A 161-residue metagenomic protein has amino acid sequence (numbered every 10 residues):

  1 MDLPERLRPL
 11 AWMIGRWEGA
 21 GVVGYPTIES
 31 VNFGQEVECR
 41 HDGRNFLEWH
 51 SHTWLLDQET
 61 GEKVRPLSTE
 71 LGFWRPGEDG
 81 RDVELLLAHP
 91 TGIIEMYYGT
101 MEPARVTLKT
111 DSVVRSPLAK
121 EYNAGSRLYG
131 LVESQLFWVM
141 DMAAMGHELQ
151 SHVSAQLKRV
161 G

Functional and structural regions predicted by a protein language model:
M1-F46, L55-E62, E133, M145-G161: Amphipathic/hydrophobic helical signal segments and adjacent flexible N-terminal regions that mediate secretion
G19, L47-S51, D82-L87, V106-T110 (+1 more regions): Short hydrophobic/aromatic-rich beta-strand segments that constitute the beta-sheet cores of beta-sandwich/beta-barrel
S30-G34, P66-L67, K120-N123: Amphipathic hydrophobic-ligand
G34-R40, E70-R75, M96-T100, A124-G130 (+2 more regions): Hydrophobic/aromatic beta-strand elements that line small-molecule binding cavities or substrate pockets in beta-rich
D42-G43, G77-D79, E102-P103, E133: Short acidic-glycine loop/turn motifs at beta-strand connectors
D57-Y97: Helix-adjacent hinge/juxtasegments
P90-I93, M101-S126: Acidic, glycine-rich flexible loop segments
I93, E133-Q135: A beta-strand edge to alpha-helix "cap/lid" segment located at domain peripheries
